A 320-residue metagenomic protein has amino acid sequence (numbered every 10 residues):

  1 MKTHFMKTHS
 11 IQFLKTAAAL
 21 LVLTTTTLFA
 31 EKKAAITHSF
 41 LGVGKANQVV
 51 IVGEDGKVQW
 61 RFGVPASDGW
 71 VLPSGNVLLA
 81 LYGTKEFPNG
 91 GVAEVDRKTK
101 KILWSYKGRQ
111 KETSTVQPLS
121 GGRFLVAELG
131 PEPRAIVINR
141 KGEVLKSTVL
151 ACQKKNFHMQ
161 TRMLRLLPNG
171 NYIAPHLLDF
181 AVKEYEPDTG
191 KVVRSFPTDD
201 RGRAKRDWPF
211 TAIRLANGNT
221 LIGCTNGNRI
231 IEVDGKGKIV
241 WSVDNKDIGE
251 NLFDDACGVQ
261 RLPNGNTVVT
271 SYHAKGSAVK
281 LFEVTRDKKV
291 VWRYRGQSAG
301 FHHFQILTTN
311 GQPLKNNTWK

Functional and structural regions predicted by a protein language model:
T3-A18: Bacterial N-terminal signal peptides that target proteins for export
M6-H9, T27, G142, T189: A general, composition-driven signal for non-globular sequence regions
I11, T25-T27, G121: Compositionally biased regions
K15-T27: Bacterial N-terminal signal peptides
E31-K320: Histidine-/acidic-rich catalytic cores in large beta-rich domains
